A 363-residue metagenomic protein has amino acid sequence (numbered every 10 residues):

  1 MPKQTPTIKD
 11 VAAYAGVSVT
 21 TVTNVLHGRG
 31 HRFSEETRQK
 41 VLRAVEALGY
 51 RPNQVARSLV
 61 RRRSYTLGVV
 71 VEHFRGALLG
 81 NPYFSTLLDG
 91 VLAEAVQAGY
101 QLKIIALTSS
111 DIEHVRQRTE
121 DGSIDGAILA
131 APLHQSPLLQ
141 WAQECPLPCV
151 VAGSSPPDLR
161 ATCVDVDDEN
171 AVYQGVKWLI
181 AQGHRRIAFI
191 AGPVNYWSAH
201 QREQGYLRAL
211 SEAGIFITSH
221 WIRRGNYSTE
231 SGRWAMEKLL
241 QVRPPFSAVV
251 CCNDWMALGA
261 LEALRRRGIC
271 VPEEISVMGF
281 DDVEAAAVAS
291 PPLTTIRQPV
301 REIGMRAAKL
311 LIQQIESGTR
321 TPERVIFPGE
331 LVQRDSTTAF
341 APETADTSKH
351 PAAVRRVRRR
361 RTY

Functional and structural regions predicted by a protein language model:
M1-K3, Y14, A47, L88-Y100 (+2 more regions): Bacterial carbohydrate/catabolite-sensing allosteric modules
M1-Y65, R359-Y363: N-terminal helix-turn-helix DNA-binding module of bacterial transcription factors
T21-T23, R61-A77, W178, R186-P193: Short beta-strand segments enriched in small/hydrophobic residues
Q39, L48-R116: Amphipathic helical "hinge" segments at domain boundaries
V60, T119-E120, Q143, I180: Non-catalytic positions within long, well-ordered alpha-helices that form the structural scaffold/packing of enzyme
L107-D111, A130-Q135, W255: Short beta->alpha connector loops
E120-G126, R243-S247: Short acidic/histidine-rich motifs immediately flanking catalytic phosphotransfer sites in two-component signaling
